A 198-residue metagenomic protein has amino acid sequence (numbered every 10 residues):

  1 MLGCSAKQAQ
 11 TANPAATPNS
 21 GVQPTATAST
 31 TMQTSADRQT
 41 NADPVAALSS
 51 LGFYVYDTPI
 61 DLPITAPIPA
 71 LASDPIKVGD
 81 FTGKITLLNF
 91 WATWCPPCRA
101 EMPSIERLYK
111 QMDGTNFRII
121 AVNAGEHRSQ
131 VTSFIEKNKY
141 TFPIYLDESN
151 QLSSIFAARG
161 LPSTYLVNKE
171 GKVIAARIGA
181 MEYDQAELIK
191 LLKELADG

Functional and structural regions predicted by a protein language model:
M1-L2: Sec-dependent bacterial lipoprotein signal peptides
S5-K7, P96: Bacterial signal peptide processing site
A9-T65: N-proximal helix/coil linker or "cap" segments that precede and/or mark the start of modular domains
T58, T65-T86: A short beta-strand-turn-helix
K84-T86, F90-W94, G160: Short pre-active-site segment immediately N-terminal to redox-active cysteine/selenocysteine motifs in thiol-based
F90-R107: Conserved redox-active cysteine motifs that mediate thiol-disulfide chemistry, especially di-cysteine Cys-X(1-2)-Cys
N116-R128, Y140-S149: Thiol-based oxidoreductase modules, predominantly thioredoxin-like and allied folds used for disulfide exchange
S133-T141, L146-D197: Thiol/disulfide oxidoreductase modules built on the thioredoxin-like
